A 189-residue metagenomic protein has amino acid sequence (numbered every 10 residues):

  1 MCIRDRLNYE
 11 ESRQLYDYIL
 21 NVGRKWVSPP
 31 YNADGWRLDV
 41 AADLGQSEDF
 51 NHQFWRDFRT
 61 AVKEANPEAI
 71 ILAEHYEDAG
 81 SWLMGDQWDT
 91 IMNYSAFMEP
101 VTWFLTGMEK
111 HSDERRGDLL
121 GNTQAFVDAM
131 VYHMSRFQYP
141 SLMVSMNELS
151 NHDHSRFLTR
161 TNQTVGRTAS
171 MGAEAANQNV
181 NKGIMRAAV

Functional and structural regions predicted by a protein language model:
M1-D5: Conserved small/polar residues in nucleotide/adenosyl-binding loops
R6-S12, V40-A61: Active-site cleft segment of glycoside hydrolase catalytic domains centered on the general acid/base Glu
Y9, R13, D17, D49 (+1 more regions): Soluble non-cytosolic domains of exported or imported proteins
S12-P29, M185-V189: Short, acidic/polar
L20-S47, L149: Active-site groove signature of glycoside hydrolases
G23-R24, W55, R59-T60, E68-V189: Conserved alpha/beta catalytic core and glycan-binding cleft of carbohydrate-active enzymes
S28-N32, A65, Y139-P140: Alpha-helix termination/capping residues and helix-transition junctions
L38, E48-F50, L83, T164: Short linear functional motifs in flexible/disordered or boundary regions
